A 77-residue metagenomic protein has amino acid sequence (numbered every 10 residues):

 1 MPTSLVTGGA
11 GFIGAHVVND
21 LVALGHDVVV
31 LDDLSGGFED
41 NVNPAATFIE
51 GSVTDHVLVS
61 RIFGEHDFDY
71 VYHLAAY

Functional and structural regions predicted by a protein language model:
M1-Y77: N-terminal Rossmann-like NAD(P)+-binding domain of SDR-like oxidoreductases, especially those catalyzing
